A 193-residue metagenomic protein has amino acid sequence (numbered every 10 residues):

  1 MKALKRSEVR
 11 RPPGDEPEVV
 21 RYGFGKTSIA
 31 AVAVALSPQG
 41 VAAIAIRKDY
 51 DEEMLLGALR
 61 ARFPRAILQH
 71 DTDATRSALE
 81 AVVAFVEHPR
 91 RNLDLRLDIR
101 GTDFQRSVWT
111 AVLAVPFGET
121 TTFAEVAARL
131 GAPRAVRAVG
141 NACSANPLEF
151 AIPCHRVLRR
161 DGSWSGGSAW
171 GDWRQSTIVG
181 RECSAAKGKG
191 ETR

Functional and structural regions predicted by a protein language model:
M1-R134, R181-R193: Basic nucleic-acid-binding alpha-helical/helix-turn surface characteristic of O6-alkylguanine DNA
R134-Q175: Short glycine/serine-rich loop segments
S163-R193: Phospho-regulated, low-complexity intrinsically disordered regions of nuclear gene-regulatory and chromatin-associated
